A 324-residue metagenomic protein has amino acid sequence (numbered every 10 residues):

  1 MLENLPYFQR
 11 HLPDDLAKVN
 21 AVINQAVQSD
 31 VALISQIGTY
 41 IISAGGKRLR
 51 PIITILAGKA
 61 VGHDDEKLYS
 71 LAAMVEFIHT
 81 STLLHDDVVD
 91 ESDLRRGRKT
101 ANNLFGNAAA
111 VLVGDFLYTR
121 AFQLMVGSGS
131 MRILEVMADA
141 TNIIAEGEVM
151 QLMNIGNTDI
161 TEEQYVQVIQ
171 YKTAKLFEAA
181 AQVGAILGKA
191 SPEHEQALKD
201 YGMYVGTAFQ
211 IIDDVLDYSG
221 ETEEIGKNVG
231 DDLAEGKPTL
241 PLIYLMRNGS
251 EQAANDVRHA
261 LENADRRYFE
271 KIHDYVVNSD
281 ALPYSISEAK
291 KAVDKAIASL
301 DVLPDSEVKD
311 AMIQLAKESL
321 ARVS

Functional and structural regions predicted by a protein language model:
M1-S324: All-alpha prenyltransferase/terpene-synthase fold signal
